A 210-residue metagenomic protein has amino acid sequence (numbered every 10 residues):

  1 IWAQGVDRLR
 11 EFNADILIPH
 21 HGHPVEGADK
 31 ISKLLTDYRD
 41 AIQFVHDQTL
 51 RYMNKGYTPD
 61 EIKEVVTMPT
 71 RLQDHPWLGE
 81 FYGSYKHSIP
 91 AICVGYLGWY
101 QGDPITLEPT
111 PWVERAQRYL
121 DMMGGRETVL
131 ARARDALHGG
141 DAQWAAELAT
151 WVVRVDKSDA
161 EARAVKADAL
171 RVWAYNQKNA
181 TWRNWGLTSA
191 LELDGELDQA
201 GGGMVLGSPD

Functional and structural regions predicted by a protein language model:
I1-E61, V65-T106, V165, A169-V172: Divalent-metal (often Zn2+) His-rich catalytic cores of metallo-beta-lactamase-fold enzymes
E11, W151-R154, T188: Conserved structural position within tetratricopeptide repeats
R115-W151: Alpha-helical segment of the N-proximal tetratricopeptide repeat
A167, R171-E192: TPR/TPR-like (Sel1-like) alpha-helical repeat modules
